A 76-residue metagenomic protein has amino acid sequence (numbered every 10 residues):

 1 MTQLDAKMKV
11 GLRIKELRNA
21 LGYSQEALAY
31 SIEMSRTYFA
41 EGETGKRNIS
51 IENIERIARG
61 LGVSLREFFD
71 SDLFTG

Functional and structural regions predicted by a protein language model:
M1-D5, F69-G76: Short, charged recognition helix plus adjacent turn of helix-turn-helix-like nucleic-acid-binding domains
L12-S31: Short basic helix-loop element that most often maps to the first helix and adjoining turn of HTH DNA-binding modules
I14, L28-A29, F39-G42, F68: Conserved hydrophobic/aromatic packing and binding residues within compact polymer-binding modules
E26, T37, E55: Residues within helix-turn-helix
E33-R47: Recognition helix of helix-turn-helix/homeodomain-like DNA-binding domains that insert into the DNA major groove
K46-R56, T75: Short, basic-rich loop-to-helix N-cap that marks the start of a DNA-contacting helix
E52-E67: DNA major-groove recognition helix of helix-turn-helix/homeodomain DNA-binding modules
